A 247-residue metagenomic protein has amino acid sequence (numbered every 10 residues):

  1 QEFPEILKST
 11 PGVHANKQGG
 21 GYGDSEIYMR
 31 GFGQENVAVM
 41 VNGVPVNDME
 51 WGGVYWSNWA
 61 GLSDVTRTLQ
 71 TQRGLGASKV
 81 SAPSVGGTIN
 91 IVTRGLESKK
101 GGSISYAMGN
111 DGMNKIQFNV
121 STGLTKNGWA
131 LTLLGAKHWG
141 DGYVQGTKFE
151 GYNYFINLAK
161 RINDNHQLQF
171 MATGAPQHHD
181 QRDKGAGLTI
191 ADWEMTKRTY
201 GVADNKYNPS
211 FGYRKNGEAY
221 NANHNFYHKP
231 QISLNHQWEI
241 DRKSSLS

Functional and structural regions predicted by a protein language model:
P4-P45, G61, R67: Extracytoplasmic beta-strand/coil segments of soluble accessory domains associated with Gram-negative outer-membrane
G19-G21, S81, G109-G112, G146-E150 (+3 more regions): Short sequence motifs at beta-strands and strand-loop junctions characteristic of Gram-negative outer-membrane
N36, V46-N47, G76-K79, G140-G142: Short beta-strands and strand-coil junctions in structured, solvent-facing domains, enriched
P45-R73, V92: Short acidic/polar hinge/loop motifs at secondary-structure boundaries that mediate gating or recognition
W51-G52, T71-R73, K100-S103, K137-D141 (+3 more regions): Extracytoplasmic loops and strand-loop junctions of Gram-negative outer membrane beta-barrel proteins
T66-T71, G87, T93-M108, L131-G135: Transmembrane beta-strand segments of Gram-negative outer membrane beta-barrel proteins
G101, M108-W139, V144-R182, I232-D241: Transmembrane beta-barrel wall of Gram-negative outer-membrane proteins
A159, Q167-S233, S247: Acidic/polar loop-and-plug regions of large Gram-negative outer-membrane beta-barrel proteins
